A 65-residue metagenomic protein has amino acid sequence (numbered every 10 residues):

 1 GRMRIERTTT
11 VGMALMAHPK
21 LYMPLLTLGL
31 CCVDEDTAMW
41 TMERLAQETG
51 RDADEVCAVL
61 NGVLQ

Functional and structural regions predicted by a protein language model:
G1-Q65: Domain-level signature for proteins that mediate thiol-based redox and metal-cofactor handling
